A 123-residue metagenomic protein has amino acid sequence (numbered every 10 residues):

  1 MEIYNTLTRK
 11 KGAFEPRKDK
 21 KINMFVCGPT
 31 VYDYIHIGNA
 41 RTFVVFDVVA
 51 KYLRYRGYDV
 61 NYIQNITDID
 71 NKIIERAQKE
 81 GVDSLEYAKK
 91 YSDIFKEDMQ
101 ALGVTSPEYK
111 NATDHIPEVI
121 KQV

Functional and structural regions predicted by a protein language model:
M1-V123: N-terminal Rossmann-like or analogous alpha/beta NTP/dinucleotide-binding catalytic cores that position adenine
